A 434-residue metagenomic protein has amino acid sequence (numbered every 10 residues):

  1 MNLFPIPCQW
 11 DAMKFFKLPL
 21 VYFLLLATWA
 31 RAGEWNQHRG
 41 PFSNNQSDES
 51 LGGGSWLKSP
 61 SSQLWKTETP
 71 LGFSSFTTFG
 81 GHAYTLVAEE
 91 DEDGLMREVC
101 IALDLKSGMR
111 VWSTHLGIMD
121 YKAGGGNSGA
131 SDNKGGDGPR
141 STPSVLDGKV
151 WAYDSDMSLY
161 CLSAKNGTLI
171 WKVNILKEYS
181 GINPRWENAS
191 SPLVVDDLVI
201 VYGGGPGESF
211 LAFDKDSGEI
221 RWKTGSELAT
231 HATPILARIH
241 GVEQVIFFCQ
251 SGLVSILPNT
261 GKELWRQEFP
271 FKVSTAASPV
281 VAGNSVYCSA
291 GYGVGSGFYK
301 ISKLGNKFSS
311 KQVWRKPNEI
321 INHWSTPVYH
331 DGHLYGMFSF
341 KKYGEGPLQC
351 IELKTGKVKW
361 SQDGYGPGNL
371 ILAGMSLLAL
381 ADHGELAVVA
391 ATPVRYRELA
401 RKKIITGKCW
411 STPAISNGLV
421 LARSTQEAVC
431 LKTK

Functional and structural regions predicted by a protein language model:
F4-L20: Bacterial N-terminal signal peptides that target proteins for export
C8-Q9, W29-R31: Intrinsic disorder/low-complexity segments in short proteins, especially the signal peptide and propeptide regions
P19-A27: Bacterial N-terminal signal peptides
R31-K434: Noncatalytic, solvent-exposed loop/strand surfaces of beta-propeller-type extracellular/periplasmic domains
